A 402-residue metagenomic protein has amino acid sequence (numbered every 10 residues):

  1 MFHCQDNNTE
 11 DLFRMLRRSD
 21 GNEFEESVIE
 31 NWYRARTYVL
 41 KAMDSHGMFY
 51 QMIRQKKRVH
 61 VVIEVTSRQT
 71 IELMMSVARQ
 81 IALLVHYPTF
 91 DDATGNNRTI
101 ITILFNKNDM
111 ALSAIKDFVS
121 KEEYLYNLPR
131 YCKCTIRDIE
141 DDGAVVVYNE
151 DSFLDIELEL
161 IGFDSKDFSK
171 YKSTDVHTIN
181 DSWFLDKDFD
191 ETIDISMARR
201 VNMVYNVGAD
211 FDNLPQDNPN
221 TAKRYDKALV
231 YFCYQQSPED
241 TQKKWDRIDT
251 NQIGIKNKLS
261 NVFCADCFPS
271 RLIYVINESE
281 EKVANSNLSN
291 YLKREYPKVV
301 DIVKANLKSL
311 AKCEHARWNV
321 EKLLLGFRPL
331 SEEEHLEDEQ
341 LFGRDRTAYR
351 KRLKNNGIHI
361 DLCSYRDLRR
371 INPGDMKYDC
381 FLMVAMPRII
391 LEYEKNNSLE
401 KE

Functional and structural regions predicted by a protein language model:
M1-Q80, L84-P238, K243-S260, K304-A305 (+3 more regions): Flexible, Lys/Arg-rich cytosolic regulatory linkers and terminal tails that connect or flank
C134-D141, P219-K243, A284-E295, P329-G374: Surface-exposed intrinsically disordered loops and tails
D188, I255, C363-R366, N372-N396: Polar/charged low-complexity regulatory segments
N202, H315, H359: Histidine-centered active-site/metal-ligand motif
N251-F263, C267-S270, E278-S286, R366 (+2 more regions): Short loop/turn motifs that initiate or flank beta-strands
Y274: Conserved functional hotspots at enzyme active or ligand-binding sites that engage polyanionic ligands
V283-L323: Long, charge-patterned amphipathic interaction tracts in eukaryotic proteins
